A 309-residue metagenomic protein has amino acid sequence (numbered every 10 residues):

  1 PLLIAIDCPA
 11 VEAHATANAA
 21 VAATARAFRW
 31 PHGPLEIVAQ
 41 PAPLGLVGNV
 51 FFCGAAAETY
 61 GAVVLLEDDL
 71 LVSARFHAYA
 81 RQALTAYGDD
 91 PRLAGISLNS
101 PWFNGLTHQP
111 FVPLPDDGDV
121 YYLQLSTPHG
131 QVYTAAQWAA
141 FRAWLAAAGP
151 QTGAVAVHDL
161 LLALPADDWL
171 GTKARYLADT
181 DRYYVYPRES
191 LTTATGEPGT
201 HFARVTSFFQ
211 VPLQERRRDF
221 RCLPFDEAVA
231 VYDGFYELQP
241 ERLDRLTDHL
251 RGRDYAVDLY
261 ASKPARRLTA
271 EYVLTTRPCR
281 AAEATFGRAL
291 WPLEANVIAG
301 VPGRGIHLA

Functional and structural regions predicted by a protein language model:
P1-L66, L70-A309: Peripheral/terminal regions associated with large enzymatic or DNA-binding modules
